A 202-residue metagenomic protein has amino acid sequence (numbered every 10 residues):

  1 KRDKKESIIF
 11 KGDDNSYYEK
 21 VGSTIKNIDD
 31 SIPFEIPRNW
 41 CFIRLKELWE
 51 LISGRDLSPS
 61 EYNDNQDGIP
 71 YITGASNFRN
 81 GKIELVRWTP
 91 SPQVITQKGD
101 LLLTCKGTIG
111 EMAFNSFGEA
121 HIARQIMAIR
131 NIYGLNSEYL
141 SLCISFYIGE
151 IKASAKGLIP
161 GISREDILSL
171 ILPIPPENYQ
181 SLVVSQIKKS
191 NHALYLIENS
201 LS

Functional and structural regions predicted by a protein language model:
K1-R2, S58-D67, S154-G157: Short coil/turn segments at secondary-structure boundaries
K1-T24: Extended, domain-scale alpha-helical bundle/helix-rich regions
E19-K20, T24-D56, S169, P173-S185 (+1 more regions): Non-catalytic DNA-recognition/assembly elements of restriction-modification systems
V21-S31, K46-E61, G68-K98, A123: Sequence-specific dsDNA recognition surfaces
T73-A75, R87-Y147, S163: A short beta-sheet element
N80-K82, M112-A113, S137-E138, S181-L182: Short helix/loop capping segments that flank catalytic or ligand/cofactor-binding pockets
A120-M127, K156-N178: A short glycine-rich beta-alpha junction/loop motif
S145-I148, K152, N191: Short amphipathic alpha-helical signal-transduction/dimerization elements
